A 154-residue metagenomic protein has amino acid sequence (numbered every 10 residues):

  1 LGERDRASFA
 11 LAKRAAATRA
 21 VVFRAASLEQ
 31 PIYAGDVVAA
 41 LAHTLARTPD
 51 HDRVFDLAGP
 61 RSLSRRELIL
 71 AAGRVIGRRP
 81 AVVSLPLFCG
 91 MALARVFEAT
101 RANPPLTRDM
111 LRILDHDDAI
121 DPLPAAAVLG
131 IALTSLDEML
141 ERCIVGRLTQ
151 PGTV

Functional and structural regions predicted by a protein language model:
L1-A10, L63: Flexible, glycine-rich beta-alpha linker
L1-G2, L28, G59: Short histidine/acidic/glycine/proline-rich micro-motifs that form metal- and phosphate-coordinating active-site loops
R6, D36, E138: Residue-level recognition of oxygen-bearing side chains
A7-A10, M110, D121, S135: Hydrophobic alpha-helical segments typical of transmembrane helices and their membrane-interface/capping positions
A7-A15, L70-A71, E98-A99: Short, glycine/charged-enriched secondary-structure capping and boundary segments
K13-I32, D36, A40-T44, T48-H51 (+1 more regions): A conserved pocket-lining segment of Rossmann-fold NAD(P)-dependent short-chain dehydrogenase/reductase
R19-A34, F97-A119: Low-complexity, charge- and small-residue-enriched intrinsically disordered regions
A40-L106, I120-V154: Mid/C-terminal beta-alpha module of Rossmann-like enzyme folds, strongest in SDR-family dehydrogenases/epimerases
